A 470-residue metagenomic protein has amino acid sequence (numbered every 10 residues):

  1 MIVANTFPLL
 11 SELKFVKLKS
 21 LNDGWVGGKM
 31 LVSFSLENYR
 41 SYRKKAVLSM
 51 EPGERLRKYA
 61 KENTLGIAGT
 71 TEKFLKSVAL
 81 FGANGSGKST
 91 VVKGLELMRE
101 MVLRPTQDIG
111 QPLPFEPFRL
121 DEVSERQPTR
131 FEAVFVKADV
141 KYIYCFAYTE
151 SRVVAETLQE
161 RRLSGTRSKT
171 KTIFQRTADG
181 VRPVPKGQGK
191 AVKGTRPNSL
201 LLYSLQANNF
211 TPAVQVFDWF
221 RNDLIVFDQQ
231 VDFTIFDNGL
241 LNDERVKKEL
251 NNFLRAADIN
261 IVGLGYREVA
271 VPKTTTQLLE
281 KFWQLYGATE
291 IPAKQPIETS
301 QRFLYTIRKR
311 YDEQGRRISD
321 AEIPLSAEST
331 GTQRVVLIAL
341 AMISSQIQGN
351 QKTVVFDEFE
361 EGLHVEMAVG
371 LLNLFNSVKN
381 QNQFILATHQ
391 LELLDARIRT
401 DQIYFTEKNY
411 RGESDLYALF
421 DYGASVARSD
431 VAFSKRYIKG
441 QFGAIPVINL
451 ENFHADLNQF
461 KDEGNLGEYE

Functional and structural regions predicted by a protein language model:
F15-L21, W25-L97: Pre-Walker A-like glycine/lysine-rich segment at the N-terminus of P-loop NTPase domains
L21, W25-S33, G370-E470: C-terminal lobe/lid and adjacent interdomain/linker elements of RecA-like ASCE P-loop ATPase modules
T64-A79, A83, V92-Y144, T149-E150: Conserved P-loop NTP-binding catalytic core
S77-F81, W283-I343, F359-L363: Conserved ABC ATPase signature
I143-Q277: Electropositive, glycine-dotted interaction segments that contact anionic polymers or phosphate-rich ligands
S344-K352: Short basic/glycine-enriched coil/helix segment immediately N-terminal to the Walker B
V354-D357: Catalytic Walker B motif of ABC-type/P-loop ATPase nucleotide-binding domains
